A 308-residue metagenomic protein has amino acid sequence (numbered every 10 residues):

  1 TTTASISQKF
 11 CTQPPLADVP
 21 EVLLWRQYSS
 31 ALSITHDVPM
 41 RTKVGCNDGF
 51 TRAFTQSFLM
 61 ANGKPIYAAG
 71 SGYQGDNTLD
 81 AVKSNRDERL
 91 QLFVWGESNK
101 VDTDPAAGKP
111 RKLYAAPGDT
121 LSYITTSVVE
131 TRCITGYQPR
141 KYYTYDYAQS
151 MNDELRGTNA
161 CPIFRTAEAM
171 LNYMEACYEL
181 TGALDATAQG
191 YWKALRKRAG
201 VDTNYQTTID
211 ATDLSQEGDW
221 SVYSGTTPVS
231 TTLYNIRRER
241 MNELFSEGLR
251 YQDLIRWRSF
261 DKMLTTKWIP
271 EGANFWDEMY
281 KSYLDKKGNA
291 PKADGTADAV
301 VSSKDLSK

Functional and structural regions predicted by a protein language model:
T1-T42, A68-K308: Acidic/polar-rich alpha-helix caps and helix-coil junctions
W25, N47, T51-A53: Active-site core of glycosidic bond-cleaving carbohydrate-active enzymes
M60: Active-site-adjacent helix-turn-beta-strand microarchitecture at beta-sheet edges that either contains or buttresses
